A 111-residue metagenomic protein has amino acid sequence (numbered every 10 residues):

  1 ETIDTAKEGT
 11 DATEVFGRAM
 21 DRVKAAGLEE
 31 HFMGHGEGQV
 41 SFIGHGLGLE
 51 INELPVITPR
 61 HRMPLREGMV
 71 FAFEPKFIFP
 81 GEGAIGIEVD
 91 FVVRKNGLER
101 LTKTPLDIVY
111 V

Functional and structural regions predicted by a protein language model:
E1-V111: Active-site neighborhoods and metal-handling regions in enzymes and metal-associated proteins
